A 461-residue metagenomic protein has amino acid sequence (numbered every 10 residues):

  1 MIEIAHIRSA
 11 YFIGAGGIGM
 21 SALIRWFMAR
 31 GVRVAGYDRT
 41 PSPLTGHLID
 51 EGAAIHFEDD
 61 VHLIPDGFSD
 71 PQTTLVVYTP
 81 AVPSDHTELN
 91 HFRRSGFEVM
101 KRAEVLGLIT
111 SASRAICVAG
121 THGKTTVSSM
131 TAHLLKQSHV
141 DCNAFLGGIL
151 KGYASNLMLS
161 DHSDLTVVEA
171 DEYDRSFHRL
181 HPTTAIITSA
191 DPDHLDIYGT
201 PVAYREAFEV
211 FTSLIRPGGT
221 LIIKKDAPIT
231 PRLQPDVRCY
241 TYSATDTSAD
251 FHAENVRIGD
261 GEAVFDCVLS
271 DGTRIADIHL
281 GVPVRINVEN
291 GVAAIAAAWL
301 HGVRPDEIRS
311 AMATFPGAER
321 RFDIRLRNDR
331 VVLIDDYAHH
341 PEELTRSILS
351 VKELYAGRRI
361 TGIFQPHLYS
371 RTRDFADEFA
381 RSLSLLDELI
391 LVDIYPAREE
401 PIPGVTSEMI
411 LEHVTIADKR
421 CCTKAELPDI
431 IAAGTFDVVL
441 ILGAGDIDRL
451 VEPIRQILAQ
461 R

Functional and structural regions predicted by a protein language model:
M1-K101, V105, T220, H252-E254 (+2 more regions): N-terminal leader/targeting and accessory segments in enzymes
I2-S9, G19, W26-R30, G259-G261 (+1 more regions): Nucleotide phosphate-binding/pyrophosphate-handling subdomain across enzymes that bind or process nucleotide phosphates
F12, Y78, V118-G120, I441: Hydrophobic Val/Ile/Leu positions in short beta-strands of Rossmann-like dinucleotide-binding domains
W26-V32, I49, L63-F68, P80-K225 (+4 more regions): Phosphate-binding loop of NTP-binding sites
V32-R39, L221-K225, T361-Q365, L386-P396: Short internal beta-strands
Y37-D38, H56-V61, M100-E104, F145-G148 (+4 more regions): Beta-strand->loop->alpha-helix junctions that form or flank phosphate-binding loops in nucleotide-handling enzymes
E51, A380-D437: C-terminal helical cap/extension that packs against the catalytic core of soluble nucleotide-cofactor enzymes
S69-L75, S163-D164, T435-D437: Short acidic/histidine-rich motifs immediately flanking catalytic phosphotransfer sites in two-component signaling
